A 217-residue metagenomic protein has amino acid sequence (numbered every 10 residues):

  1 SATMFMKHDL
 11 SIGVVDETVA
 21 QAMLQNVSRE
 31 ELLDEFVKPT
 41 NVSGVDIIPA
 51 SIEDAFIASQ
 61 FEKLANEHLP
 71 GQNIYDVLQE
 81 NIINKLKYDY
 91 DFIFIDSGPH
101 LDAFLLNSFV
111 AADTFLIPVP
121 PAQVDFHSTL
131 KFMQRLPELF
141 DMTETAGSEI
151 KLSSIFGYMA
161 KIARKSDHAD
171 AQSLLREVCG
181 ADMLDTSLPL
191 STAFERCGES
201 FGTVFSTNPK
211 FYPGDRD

Functional and structural regions predicted by a protein language model:
S1-D217: P-loop NTP-binding core
